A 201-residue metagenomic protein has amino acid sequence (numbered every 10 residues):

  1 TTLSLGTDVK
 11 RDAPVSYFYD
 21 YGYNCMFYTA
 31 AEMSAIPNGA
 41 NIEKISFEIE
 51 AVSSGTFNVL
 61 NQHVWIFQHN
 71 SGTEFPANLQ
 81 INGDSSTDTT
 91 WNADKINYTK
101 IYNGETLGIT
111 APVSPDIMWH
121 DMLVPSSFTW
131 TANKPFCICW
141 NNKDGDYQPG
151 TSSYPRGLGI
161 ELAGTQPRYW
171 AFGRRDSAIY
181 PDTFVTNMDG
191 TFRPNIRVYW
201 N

Functional and structural regions predicted by a protein language model:
T1-R11, V113-P115, V124, D146 (+1 more regions): Exposed, polar/acidic Ser/Thr-rich sequence context and nearby capping/turn residues that mark flexible linkers
S4, N24-A30, K44-E48, W65 (+4 more regions): Ordered hydrophobic segments in well-structured contexts
L5, Y17, A35, F47 (+5 more regions): Compositionally biased regions
L5-T7, F18, K134-N201: Proprotein-processing/basic-patch segments
G6-S53: A short beta-strand-loop element at or near the start of a globular domain
F57, N61-G164: Aromatic- and Gly/Pro-enriched, solvent-exposed loop/edge beta-strand patches characteristic of beta-rich domains
